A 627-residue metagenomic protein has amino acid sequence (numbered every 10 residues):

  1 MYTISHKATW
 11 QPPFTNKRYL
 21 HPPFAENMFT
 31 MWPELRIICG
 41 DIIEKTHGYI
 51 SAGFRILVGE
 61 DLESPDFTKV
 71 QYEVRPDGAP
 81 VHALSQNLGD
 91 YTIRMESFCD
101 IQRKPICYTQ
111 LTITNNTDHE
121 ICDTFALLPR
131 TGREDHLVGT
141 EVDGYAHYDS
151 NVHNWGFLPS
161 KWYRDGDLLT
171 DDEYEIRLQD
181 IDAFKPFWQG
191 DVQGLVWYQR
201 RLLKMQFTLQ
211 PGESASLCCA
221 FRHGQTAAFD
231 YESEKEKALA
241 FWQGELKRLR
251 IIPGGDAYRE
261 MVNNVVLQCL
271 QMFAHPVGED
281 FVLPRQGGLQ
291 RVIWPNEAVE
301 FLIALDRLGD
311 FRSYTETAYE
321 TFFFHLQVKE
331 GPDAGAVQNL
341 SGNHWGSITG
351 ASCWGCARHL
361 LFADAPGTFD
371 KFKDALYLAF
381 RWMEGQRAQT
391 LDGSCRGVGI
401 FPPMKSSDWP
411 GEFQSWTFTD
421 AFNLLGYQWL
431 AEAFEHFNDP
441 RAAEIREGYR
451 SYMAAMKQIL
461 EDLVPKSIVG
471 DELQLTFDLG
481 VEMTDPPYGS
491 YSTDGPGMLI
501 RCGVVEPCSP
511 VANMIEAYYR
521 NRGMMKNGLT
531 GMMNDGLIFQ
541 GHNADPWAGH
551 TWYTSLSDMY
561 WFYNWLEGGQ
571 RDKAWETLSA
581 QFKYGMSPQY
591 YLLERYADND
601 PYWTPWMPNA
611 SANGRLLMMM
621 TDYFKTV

Functional and structural regions predicted by a protein language model:
M1-A257, K625-V627: Terminal accessory carbohydrate-recognition/targeting modules of carbohydrate-active enzymes
L57, M607-V627: Catalytic cores of secreted or luminal carbohydrate-active enzymes
N115-E120, T131-D135, H223-A227, G309-R312 (+11 more regions): A generic secondary-structure signal for well-formed alpha-helical elements
E173, R250-Q271, Q327-E330, H359-F418 (+1 more regions): Active-site acid/base region of carbohydrate-active enzymes
V192-Q199, Q206, Q243-F369, L378 (+7 more regions): Substrate-binding groove/exosite segments of carbohydrate-active enzymes
Q199-R201, M205-Y231, Q338-S347, E384-S451 (+1 more regions): The feature captures the catalytic groove of carbohydrate-active enzymes
N264, S394-P402, E412-S415, F422-A517 (+2 more regions): Catalytic cores of carbohydrate-active enzymes
